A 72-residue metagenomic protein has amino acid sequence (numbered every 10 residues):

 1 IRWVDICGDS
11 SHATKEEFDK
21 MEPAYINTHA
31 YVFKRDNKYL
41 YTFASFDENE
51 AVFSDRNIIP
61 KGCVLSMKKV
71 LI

Functional and structural regions predicted by a protein language model:
I1-I72: Conserved RNA-binding domains used in RNP assembly and mRNA/RNA metabolism
